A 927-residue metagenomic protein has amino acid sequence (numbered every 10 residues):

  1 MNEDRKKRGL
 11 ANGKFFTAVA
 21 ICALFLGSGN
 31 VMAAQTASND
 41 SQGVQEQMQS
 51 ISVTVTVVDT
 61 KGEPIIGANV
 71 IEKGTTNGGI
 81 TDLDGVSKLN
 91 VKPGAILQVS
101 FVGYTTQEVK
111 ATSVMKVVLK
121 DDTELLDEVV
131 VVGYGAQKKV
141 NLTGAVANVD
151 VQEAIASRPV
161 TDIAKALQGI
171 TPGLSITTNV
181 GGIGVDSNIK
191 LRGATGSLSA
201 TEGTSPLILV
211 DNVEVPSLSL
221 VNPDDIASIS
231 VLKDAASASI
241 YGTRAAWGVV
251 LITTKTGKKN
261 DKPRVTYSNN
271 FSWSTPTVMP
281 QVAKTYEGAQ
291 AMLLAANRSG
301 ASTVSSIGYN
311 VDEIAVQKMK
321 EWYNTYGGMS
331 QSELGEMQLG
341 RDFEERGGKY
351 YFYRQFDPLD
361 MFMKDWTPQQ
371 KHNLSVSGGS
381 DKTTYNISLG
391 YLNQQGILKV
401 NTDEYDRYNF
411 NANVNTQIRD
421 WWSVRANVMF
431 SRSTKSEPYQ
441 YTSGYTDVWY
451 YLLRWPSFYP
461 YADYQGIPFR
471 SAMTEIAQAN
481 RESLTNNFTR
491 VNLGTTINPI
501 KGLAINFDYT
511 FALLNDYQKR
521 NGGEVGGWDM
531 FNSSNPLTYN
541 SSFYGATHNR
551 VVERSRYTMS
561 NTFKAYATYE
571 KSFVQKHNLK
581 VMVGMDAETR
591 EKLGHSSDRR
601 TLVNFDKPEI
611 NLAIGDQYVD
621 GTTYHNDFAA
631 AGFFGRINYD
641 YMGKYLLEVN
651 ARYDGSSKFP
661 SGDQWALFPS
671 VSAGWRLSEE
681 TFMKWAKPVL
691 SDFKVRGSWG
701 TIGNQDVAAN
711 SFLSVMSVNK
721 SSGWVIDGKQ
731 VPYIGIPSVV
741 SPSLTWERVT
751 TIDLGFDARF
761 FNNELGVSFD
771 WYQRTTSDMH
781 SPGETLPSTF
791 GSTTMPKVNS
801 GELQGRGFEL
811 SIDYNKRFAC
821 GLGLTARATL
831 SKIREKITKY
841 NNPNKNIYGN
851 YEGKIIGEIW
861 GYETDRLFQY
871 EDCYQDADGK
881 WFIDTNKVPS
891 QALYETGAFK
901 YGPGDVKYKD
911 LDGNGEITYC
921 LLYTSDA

Functional and structural regions predicted by a protein language model:
M1-Q395, K399-N411, S423-V424, K845: Short, small/polar-rich motifs associated with maturation and membrane association, primarily at protein termini
D59, E72, D82, S788 (+2 more regions): Acidic surface patches and DE-rich sequence motifs
G62, G85, Y104, N212 (+8 more regions): Detector for glycine-centered tight turns/loop "hinges" at secondary-structure junctions
S157, S205-L207, D211, N413-R432 (+2 more regions): Extracellular/periplasmic, surface-exposed regions of secreted and cell-surface proteins
T266-G348, S596, N815-L922: Conserved small-residue
P280, N427, K435-D447, Y840-N846: Low-complexity intrinsically disordered tracts that form flexible linkers/tails across taxa
P280-Q281, A289-A296, L452-Q465, W528-S541: A subset of solvent-exposed loop/turn segments in beta-rich extracellular surface proteins, enriched in glycine
Y923-A927: Conserved small/polar residues in nucleotide/adenosyl-binding loops
